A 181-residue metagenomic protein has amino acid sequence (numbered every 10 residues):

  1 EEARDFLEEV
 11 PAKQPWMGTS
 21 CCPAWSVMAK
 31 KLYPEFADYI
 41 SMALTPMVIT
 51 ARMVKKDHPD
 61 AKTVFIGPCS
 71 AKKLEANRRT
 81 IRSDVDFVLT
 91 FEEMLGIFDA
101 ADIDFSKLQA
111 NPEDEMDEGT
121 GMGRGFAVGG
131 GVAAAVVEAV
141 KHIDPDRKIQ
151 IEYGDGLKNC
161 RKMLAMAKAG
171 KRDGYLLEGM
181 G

Functional and structural regions predicted by a protein language model:
E1-G181: Iron-sulfur-associated redox domains of electron-transfer enzymes in respiratory and anaerobic energy metabolism
